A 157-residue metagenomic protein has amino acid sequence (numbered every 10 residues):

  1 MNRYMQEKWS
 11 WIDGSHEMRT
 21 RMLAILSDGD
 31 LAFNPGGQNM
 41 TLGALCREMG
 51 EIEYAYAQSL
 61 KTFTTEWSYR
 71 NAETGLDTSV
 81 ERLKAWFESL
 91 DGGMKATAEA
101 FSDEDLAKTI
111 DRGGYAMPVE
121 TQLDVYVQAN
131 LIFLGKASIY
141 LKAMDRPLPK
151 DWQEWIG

Functional and structural regions predicted by a protein language model:
N2, N71, D77-T78, S102 (+1 more regions): Serine/threonine-rich low-complexity intrinsically disordered regions
N2-W9, S79-E81: Active-site rim elements
M5, W9-D13, E17-L23, D28-N71 (+1 more regions): Short, contiguous alpha-helical
G75-D111, M117-I139: Acidic/histidine-rich alpha-helical segments that form the ligand environment of transition-metal centers
